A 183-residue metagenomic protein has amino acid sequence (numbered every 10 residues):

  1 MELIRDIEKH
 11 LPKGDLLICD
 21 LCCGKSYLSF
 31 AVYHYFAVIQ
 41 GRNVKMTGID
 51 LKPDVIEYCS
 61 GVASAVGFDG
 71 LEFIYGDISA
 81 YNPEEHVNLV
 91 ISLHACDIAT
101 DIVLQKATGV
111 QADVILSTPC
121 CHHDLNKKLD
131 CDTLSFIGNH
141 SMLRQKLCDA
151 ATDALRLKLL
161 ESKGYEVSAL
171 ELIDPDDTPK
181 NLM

Functional and structural regions predicted by a protein language model:
E2-R5, H10, L17, L51-M183: Class I S-adenosyl-L-methionine
H10-D15, I39-N43: Short helix-terminating capping/connector loops at secondary-structure junctions
G14-G24: Conserved class I S-adenosyl-L-methionine
C22-S26, C121-H123: Short glycine-enriched loops at secondary-structure junctions
K25-G41: Conserved SAM-binding loop of SAM-dependent methyltransferases across substrates and taxa, primarily the Class I
K45-D50: Conserved SAM-binding motif I beta-strand of class I
